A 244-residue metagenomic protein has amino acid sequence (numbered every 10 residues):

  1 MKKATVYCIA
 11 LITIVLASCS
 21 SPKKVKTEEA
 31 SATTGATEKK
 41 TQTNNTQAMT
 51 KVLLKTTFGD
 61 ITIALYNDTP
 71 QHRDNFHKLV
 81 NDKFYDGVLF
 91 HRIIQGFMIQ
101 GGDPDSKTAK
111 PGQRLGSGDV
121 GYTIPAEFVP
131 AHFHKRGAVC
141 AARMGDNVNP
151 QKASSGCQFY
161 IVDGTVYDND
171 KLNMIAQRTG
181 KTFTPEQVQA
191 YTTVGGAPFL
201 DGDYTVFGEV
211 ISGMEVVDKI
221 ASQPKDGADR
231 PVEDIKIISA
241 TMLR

Functional and structural regions predicted by a protein language model:
M1-C8: Bacterial N-terminal signal peptides that target proteins for export
Y7, C19-R244: Cyclophilin-like peptidyl-prolyl cis-trans isomerases
L11-I12: Repetitive helical segments and hydrophobic/amphipathic motifs
